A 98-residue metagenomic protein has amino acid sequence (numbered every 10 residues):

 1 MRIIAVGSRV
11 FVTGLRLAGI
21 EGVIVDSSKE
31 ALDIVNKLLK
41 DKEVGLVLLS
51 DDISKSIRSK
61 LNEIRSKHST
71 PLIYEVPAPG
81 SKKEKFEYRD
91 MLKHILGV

Functional and structural regions predicted by a protein language model:
M1-L32: N-terminal first-folded block
L17, K42-V44: Short, surface-exposed connector motifs at secondary-structure boundaries
I20-E21, L39-K40, N62-S66: Short, solvent-exposed amphipathic alpha-helical segments in soluble enzyme and RNA/protein-processing domains
S27, S50-D52: Short secondary-structure boundary segments
G45-L49: Periplasmic-binding protein-like
D52-S54, P79: Short glycine-rich anion-binding loops that position phosphate/pyrophosphate groups of nucleotides and phosphorylated
K60-V98: C-terminal structural segments of small proteins and small subunits
